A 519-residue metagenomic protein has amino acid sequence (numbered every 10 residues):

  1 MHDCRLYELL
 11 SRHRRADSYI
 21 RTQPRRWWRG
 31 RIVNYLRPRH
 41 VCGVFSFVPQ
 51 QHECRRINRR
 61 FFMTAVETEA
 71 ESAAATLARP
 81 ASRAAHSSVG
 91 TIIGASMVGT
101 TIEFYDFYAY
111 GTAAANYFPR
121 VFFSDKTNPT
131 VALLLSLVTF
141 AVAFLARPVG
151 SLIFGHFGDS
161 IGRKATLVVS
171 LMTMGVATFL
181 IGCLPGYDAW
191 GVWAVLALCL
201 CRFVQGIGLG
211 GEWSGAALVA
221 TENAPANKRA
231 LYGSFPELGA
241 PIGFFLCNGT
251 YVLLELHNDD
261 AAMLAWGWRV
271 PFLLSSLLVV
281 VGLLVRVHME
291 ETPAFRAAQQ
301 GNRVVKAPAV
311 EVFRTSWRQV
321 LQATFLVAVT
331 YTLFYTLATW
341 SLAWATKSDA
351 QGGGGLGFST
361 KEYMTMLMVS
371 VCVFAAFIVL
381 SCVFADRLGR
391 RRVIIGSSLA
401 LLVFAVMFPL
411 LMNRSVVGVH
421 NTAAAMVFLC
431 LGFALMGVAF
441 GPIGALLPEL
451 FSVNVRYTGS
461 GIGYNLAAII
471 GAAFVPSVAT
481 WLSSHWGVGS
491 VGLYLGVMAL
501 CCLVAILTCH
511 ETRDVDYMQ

Functional and structural regions predicted by a protein language model:
G111-T112, W317-V373, A472-V475: Extracytoplasmic gate region of multi-pass secondary transporters
A114-R147: Extracellular/periplasmic helix-loop-helix junction of adjacent transmembrane segments in MFS-like secondary
V149-D188: Conserved MFS/SLC helix-loop-helix module at the cytosolic interface between two early adjacent transmembrane helices
S151-G162, I378-R390: Helix-to-loop junctions at the C-terminal end of transmembrane segments in multipass secondary transporters
S160-L171, R387-L399: Cytoplasmic membrane-interface "Motif A"-like loop-to-helix N-cap segments of 12-TM Major Facilitator Superfamily
M172-W190, A400-G418: C-terminal ends and interior cores of transmembrane alpha-helices in multi-pass membrane transporters/permeases
L231-E255, Y464-V475: Glycine-rich segments within core transmembrane alpha-helices of 12-TM secondary carriers
G282-M289, M498-Q519: Multi-pass alpha-helical transporter architecture, strongest for 12-TM Major Facilitator/SLC carriers used
